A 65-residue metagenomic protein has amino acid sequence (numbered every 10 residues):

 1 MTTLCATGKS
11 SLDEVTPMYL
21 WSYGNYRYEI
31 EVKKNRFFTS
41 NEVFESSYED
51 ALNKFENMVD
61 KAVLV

Functional and structural regions predicted by a protein language model:
M1, A62-V65: Short intrinsically disordered terminal tails
M1-E29: Short N-terminal "domain-start" leader segments that mark the transition from disordered tails or signal peptides into
T2-L4, N35, S47, M58: Generic signature of intrinsically disordered, low-complexity, basic-rich segments and short cationic peptides
K33-D50: A short, exposed loop/beta-hairpin motif centered on an aromatic-Gly-Thr core
L52, E56-V59: Residue-level detector of alpha-helical secondary structure
